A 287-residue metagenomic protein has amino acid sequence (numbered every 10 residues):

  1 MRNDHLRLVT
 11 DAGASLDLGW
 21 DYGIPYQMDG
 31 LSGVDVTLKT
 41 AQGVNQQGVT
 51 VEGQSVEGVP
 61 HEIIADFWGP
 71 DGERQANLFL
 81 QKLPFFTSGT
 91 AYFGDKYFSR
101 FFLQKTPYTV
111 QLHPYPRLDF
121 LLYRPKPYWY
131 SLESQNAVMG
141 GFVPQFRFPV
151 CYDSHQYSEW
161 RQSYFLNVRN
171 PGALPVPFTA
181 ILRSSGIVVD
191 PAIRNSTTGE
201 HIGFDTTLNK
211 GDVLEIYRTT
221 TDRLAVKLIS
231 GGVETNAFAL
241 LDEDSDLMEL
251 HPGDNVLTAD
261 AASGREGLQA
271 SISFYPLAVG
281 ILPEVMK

Functional and structural regions predicted by a protein language model:
M1-G58, F98-Y108: Solvent-exposed edge beta-strands and adjacent loop segments that serve as assembly or binding interfaces
M1-H5, L83-S88, S185-V189, T221: A short, compositionally biased
R7, D66-P107, V256-T258: Short, acidic/charged, Gly/Pro-enriched secondary-structure junctions
Q46-P70, P114-Y128, N255: Oligomerization/assembly interface segments of phage tail-like spikes and tubes
V56-P60, F86, H113-R117, R161 (+2 more regions): A general secondary-structure signal for short beta-strands and their flanking turns/coil in non-transmembrane regions
I63, Q75-L83, R117-D119, S134-M139: "Short basic amphipathic alpha-helical interaction patches in structured regions
T90-S134: Short beta-strand and beta-hairpin "edge-sheet" elements
M139-K287: Intrinsically disordered, low-complexity segments enriched in serine, threonine, and glycine
